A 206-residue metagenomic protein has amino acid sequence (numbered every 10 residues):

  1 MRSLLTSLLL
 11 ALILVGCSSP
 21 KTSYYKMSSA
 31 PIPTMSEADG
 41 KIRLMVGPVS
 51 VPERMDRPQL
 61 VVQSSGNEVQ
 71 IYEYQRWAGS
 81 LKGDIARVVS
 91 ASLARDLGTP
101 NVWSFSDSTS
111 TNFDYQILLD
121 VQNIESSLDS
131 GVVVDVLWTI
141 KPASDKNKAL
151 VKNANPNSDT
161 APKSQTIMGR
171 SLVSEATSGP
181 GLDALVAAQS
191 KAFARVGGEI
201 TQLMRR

Functional and structural regions predicted by a protein language model:
M1-C17: Sec-dependent bacterial lipoprotein signal peptides
C17-G83, R206: A structural "domain/chain start" motif
S18-G40, D96-K163: Surface-exposed short loop/turn segments
G47-V49, L60-S65, T139, A143 (+1 more regions): Generic beta-structure capping elements
E68-A78, D145-E199: Short secondary-structure boundary motifs at beta->alpha junctions and helix caps
